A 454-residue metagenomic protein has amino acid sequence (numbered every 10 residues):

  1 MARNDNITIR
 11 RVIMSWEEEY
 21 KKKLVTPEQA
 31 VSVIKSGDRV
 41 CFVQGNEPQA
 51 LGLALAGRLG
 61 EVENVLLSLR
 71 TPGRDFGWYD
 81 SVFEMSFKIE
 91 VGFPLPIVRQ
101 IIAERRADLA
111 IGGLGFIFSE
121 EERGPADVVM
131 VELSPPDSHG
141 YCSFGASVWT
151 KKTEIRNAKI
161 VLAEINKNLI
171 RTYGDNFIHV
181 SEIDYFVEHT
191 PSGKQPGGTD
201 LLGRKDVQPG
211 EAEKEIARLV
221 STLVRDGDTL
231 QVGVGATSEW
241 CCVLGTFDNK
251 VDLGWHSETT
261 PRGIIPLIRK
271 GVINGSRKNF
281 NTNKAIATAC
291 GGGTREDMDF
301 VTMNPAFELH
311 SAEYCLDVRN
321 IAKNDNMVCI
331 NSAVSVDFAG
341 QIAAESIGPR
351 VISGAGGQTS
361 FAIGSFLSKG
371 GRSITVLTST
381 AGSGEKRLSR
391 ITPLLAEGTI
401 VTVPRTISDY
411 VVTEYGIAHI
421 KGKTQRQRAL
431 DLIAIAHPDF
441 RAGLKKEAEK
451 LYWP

Functional and structural regions predicted by a protein language model:
R3-N4: A cross-taxon signal for low-complexity, glycine/charged-rich
I9-P454: Conserved alpha/beta enzyme-core scaffold
